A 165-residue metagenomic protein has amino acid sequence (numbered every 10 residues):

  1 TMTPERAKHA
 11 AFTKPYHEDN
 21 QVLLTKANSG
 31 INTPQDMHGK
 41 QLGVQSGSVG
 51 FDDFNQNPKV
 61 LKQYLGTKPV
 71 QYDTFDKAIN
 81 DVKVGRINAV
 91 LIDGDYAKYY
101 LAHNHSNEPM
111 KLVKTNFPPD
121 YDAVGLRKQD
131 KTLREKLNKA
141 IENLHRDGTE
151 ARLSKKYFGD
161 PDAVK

Functional and structural regions predicted by a protein language model:
T1-D36, T115-N116: Acidic, polar ligand-binding/catalytic clefts
T1-H9, N55-Q56, K83, N88-P118: A ligand-binding cleft/hinge motif common to bilobed small-molecule-binding domains
T13, G50-Q71, L101-N107: Ligand-binding cleft/hinge of the Venus flytrap
H17-T25, G94, A102-E142, F158-K165: Periplasmic-binding protein-like
S29, K68-V84, D120: Short helix-initiation/N-cap motifs at beta->coil->alpha
Q35-D52: Short loop->beta-strand "edge-of-pocket" segments that line small-molecule binding or catalytic clefts across diverse
M37, V82-K83, V124, L137: Hydrophobic residues within well-ordered alpha-helices
G50-N55, I141-Y157: Periplasmic-binding protein-like
